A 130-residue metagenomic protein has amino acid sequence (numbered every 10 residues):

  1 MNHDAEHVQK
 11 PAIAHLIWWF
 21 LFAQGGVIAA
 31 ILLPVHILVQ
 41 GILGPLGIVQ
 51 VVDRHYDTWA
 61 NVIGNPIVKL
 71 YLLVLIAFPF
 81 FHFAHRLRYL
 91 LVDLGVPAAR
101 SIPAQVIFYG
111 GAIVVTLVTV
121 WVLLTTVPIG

Functional and structural regions predicted by a protein language model:
M1-G130: Membrane-embedded alpha-helical bundles that constitute the cytochrome b-like, heme-associated redox core of multi-pass
